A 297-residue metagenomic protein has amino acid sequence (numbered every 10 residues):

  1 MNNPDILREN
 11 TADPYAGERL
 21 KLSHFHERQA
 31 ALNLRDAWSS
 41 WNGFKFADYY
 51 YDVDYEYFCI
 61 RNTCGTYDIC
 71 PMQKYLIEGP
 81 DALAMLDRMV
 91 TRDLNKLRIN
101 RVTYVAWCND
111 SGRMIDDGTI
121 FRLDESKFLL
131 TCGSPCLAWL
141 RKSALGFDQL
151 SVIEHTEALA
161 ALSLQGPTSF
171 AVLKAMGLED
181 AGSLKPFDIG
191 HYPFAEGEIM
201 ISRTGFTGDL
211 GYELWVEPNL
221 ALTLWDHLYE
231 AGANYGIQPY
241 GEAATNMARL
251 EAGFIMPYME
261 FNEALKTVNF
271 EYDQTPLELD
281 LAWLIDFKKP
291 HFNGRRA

Functional and structural regions predicted by a protein language model:
M1-C108: Acidic, proline/glycine-enriched N-terminal capping motif
M1-L34, S40-G43, D48, F121-A297: Conserved, structured C-terminal
Y55, L86, G112-R113, F254 (+2 more regions): Alpha-helix boundary/capping detector
Y55-N62, W107-D117, L145-D148, P193-I201: Short amphipathic beta-strand starts and helix->beta connectors
D68, D117, E213: Acidic active-site catalytic centers that drive phospho-/nucleotidyl reactions and related ester hydrolyses
P71, D81-L86, T103, M114-T119 (+3 more regions): Generic hydrophobic, aliphatic-rich segments that mediate packing or membrane embedding
M72-K74, Y104, D117, L159 (+1 more regions): Short, acidic/polar N-cap/turn motifs at the starts of alpha helices
P80-M114, S169-G197: Internal amphipathic helical hairpin motif
